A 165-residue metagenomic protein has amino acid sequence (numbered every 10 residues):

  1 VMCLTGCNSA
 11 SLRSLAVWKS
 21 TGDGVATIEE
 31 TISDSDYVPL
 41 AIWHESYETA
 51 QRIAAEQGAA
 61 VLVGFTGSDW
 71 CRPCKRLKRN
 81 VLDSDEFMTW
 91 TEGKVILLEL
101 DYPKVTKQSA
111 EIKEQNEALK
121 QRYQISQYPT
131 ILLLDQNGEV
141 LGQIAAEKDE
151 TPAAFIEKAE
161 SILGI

Functional and structural regions predicted by a protein language model:
L4-G6: C-terminal motif of bacterial Sec signal peptides marking the signal peptidase cleavage site
N8-A10: Bacterial signal peptide processing site
A41-H44, T66, N80, F87-E114: Thiol-based oxidoreductase modules, predominantly thioredoxin-like and allied folds used for disulfide exchange
W43-V61, T91: A short beta-strand-turn-helix
G58, T66-W70, Q127: Short pre-active-site segment immediately N-terminal to redox-active cysteine/selenocysteine motifs in thiol-based
L62-V63, L97, I131: Hydrophobic beta-strand anchors of alpha/beta hydrolase catalytic cores
T66-L82: Conserved redox-active cysteine motifs that mediate thiol-disulfide chemistry, especially di-cysteine Cys-X(1-2)-Cys
N80, A118-I165: Non-catalytic, surface beta->alpha helical segment in thiol-disulfide oxidoreductase systems
